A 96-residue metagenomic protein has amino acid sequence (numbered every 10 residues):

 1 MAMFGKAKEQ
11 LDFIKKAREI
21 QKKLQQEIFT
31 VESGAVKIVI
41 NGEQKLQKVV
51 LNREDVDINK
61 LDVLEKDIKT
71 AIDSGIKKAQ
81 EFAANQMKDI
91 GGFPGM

Functional and structural regions predicted by a protein language model:
M1-T30, K78-M96: Long amphipathic alpha-helical segments used for membrane anchoring, targeting, substrate engagement, or oligomerization
A17, Q44, I68: Residue-level signature of catalytic and energy-coupling elements of molecular machines, predominantly ATP/GTP-dependent
V36-R53, D57: Nucleotide-binding motor/catalytic cores of P-loop/tubulin-like NTPases across gene-expression machines
V56-E65: A short, polar/charged loop-to-alpha-helix boundary motif
D67, A71-F82: Stable alpha-helical structural segments in soluble proteins, enriched in small hydrophobic residues
